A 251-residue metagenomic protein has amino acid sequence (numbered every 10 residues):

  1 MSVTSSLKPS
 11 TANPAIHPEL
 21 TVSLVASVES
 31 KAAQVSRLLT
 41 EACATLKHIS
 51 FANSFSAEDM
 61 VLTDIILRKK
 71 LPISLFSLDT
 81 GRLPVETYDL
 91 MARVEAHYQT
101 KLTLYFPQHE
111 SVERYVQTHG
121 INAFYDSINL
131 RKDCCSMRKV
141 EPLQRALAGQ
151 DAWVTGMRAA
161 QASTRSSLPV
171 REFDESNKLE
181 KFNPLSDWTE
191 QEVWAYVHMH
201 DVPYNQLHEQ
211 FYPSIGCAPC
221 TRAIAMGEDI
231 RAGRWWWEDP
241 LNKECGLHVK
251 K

Functional and structural regions predicted by a protein language model:
S2-K251: Nucleotide-activated chemistry modules centered on ATP-dependent adenylation/adenylyltransferase
